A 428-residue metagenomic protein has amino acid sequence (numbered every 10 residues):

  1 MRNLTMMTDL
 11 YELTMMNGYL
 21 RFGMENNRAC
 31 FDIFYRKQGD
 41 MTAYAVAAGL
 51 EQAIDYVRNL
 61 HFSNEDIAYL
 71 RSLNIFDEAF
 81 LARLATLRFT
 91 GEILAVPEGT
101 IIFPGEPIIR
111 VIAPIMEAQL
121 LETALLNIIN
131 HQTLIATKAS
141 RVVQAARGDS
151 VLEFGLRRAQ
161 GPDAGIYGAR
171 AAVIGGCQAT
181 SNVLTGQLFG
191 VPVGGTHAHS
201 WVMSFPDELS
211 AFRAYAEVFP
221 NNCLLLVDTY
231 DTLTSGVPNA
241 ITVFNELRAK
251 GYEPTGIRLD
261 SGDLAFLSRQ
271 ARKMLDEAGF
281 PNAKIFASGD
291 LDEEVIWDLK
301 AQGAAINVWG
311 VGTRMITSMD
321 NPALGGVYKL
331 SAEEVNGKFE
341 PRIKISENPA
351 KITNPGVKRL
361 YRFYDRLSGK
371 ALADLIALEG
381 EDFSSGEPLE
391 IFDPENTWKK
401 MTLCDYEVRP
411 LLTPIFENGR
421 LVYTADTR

Functional and structural regions predicted by a protein language model:
M1-C30, K37-G39, I75, L81-T90 (+5 more regions): Buried, small/hydrophobic-residue-enriched core segments of structured protein domains
M1-N27, M41-T42, A47, A278 (+2 more regions): Gly/Ser/Thr/Ala-enriched C-terminal appendages of enzymes
A29-T86: N-terminal, Lys/Arg-enriched amphipathic/low-complexity engagement segments that precede the first folded domain
D55-N59, A95-E98, I102: An N-terminal, globular interaction/scaffold subdomain
L73-L81, G161, E387-E395: Short, positively charged
I93-G99, V408-L411: Short acidic, Pro/Gly- and aromatic-enriched capping/linker segments at domain boundaries
G194, I257, I285, N307-W309: Hydrophobic residues within beta-strands of alpha/beta enzymes
